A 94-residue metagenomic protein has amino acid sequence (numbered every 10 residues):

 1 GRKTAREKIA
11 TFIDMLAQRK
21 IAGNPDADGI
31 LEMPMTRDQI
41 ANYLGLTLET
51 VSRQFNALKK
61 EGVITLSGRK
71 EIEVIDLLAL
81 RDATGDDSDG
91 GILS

Functional and structural regions predicted by a protein language model:
G1-A22: Short alpha-helical segments that sit at the start of domains
Q18-S94: Phosphate-/nucleic-acid-contacting segments
